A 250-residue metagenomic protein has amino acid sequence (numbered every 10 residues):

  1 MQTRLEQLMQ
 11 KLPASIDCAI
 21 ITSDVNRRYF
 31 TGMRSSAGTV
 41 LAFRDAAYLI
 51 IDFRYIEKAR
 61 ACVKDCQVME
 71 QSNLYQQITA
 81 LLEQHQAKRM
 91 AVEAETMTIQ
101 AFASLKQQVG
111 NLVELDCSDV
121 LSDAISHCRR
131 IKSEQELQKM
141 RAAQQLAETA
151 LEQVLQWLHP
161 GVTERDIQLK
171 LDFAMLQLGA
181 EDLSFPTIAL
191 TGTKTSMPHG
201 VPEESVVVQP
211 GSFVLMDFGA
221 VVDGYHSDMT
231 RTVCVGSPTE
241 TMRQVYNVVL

Functional and structural regions predicted by a protein language model:
M1-L250: Active-site neighborhoods and metal-handling regions in enzymes and metal-associated proteins
